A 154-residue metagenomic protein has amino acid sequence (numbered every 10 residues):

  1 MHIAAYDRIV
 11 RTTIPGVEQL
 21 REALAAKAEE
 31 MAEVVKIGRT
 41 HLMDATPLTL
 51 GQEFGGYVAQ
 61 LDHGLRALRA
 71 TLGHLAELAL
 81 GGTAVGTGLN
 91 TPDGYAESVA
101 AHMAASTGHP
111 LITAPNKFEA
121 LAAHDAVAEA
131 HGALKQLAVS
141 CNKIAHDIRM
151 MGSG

Functional and structural regions predicted by a protein language model:
M1-G154: Conserved, well-structured ligand/cofactor-binding cores
